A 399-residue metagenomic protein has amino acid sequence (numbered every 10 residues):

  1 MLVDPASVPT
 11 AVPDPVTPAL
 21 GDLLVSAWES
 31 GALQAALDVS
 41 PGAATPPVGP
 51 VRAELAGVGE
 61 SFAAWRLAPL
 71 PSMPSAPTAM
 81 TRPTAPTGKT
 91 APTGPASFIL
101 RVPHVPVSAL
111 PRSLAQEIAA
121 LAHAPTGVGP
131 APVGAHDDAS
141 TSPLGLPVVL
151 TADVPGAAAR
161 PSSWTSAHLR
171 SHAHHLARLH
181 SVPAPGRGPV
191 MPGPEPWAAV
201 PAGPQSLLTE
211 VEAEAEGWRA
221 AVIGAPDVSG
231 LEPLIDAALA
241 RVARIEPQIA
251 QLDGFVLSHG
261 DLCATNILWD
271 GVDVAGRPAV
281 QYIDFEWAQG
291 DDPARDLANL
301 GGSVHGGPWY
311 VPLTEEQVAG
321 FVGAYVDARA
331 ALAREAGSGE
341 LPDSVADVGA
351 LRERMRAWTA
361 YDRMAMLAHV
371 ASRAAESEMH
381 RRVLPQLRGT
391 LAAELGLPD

Functional and structural regions predicted by a protein language model:
M1-P18, P74-P92, D399: Actinobacteria-biased recognition of intrinsically disordered, low-complexity terminal regions
V16-P46, V182-G260, D270-D273, D347: An alpha-helical support segment within catalytic cores of ATP-dependent transferases
Q34-G49, L70-A96, V272-R277, A330-D347: Intrinsically disordered, low-complexity terminal tails and inter-domain linkers enriched for S/T/G/P/D/E
E54-T84, K89-A202: ATP-binding pocket architecture of kinase catalytic cores
A56-P69, I99-L100, A240-R295: Active-site acidic catalytic loop and adjacent metal/ATP-binding pocket of ATP-dependent phosphoryl transfer enzymes
W197-V200, P204, M355-A368: Hydrophobic alpha-helical segments that form the core of small-molecule binding pockets and/or dimer interfaces
A294-G337, T359-S377: Active-site activation/catalytic loop segments of kinase-like enzymes and analogous catalytic loops in related
E340-D343, A365-D399: Helical subdomain adjoining the active site within ATP-dependent kinase catalytic cores
